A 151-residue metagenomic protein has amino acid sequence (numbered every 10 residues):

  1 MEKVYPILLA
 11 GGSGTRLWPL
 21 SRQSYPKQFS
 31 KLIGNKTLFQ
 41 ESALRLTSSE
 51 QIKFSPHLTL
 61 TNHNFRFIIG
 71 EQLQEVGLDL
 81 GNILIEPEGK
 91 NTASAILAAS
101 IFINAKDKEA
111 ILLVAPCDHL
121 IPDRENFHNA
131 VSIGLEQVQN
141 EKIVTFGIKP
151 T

Functional and structural regions predicted by a protein language model:
M1-L8, P19-P26, K31-V114, P122 (+1 more regions): Conserved N-terminal catalytic core of the sugar/cofactor nucleotidyltransferase
A10-T15: Short polar catalytic/cofactor-binding loops
R124-T151: Conserved core of the sugar-phosphate nucleotidyltransferase
